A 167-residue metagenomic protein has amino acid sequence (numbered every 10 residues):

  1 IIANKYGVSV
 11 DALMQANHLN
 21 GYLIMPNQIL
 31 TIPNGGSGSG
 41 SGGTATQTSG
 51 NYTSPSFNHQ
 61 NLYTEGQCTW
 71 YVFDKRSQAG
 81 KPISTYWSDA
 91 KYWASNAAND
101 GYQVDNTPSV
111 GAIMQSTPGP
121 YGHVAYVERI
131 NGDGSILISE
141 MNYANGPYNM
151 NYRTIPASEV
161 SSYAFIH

Functional and structural regions predicted by a protein language model:
I1-S41, N106-S109: Extracellular LysM carbohydrate-binding repeats and other cell-envelope/extracellular binding modules
I29-P33, Y126, L137-S139, A164: Soluble periplasmic/extracytoplasmic beta-strand elements of cell-envelope proteins
T31-I32, A90-K91, N145: Residue-level signal for alpha-helical context at structural boundaries
G36-G38, P120, A144: Residues that cap or initiate secondary-structure elements
G36-H59: Ser/Thr/Gly/Pro-rich low-complexity, disordered linker/stalk segments of secreted and cell-surface proteins
Y52-N131, I136-M141: Secreted/periplasmic proteins that engage bacterial cell-wall peptidoglycan
N131-H167: Aromatic- and glycine-rich peptidoglycan recognition patches
